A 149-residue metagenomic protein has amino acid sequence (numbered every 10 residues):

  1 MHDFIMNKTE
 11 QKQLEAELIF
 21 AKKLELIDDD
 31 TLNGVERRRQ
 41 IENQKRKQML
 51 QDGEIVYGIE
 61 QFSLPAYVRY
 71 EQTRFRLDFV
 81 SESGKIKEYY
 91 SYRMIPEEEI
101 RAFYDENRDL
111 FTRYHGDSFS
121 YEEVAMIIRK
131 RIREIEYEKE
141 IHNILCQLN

Functional and structural regions predicted by a protein language model:
M1-N149: Peptidyl-prolyl cis-trans isomerase
